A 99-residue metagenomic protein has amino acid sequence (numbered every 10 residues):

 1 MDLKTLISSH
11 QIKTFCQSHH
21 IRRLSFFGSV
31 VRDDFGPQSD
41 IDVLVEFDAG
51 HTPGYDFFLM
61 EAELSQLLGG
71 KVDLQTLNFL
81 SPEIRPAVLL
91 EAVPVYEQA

Functional and structural regions predicted by a protein language model:
M1-R23, V31-P37, D48-A99: Catalytic core of pol beta-like nucleotidyltransferases
F26: Conserved histidines in hydrophobic membrane contexts and catalytic metal-binding motifs
S39-I41: Change "...and in nucleic-acid phosphodiester-cleaving endonucleases..." to "...and in nucleic-acid processing enzymes
L44-E46: Short hydrophobic/aromatic beta-strand micro-patches that form the beta-sheet surface supporting nucleotide- or nucleic
